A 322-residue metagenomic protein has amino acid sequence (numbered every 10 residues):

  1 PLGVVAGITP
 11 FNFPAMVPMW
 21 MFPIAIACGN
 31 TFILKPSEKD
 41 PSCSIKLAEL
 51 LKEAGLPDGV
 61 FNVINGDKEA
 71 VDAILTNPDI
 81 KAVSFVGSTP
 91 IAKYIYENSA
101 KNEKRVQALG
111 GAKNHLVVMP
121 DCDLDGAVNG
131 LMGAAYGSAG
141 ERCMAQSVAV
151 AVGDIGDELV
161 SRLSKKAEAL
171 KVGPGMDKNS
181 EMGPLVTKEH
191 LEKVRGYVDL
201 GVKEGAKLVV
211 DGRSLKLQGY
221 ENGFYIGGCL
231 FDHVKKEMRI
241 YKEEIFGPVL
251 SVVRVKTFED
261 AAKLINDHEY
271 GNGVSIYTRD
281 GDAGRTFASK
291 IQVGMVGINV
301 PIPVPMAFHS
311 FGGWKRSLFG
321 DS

Functional and structural regions predicted by a protein language model:
P1-G126, N179, V255, G320: Rossmann-like NAD(P) dinucleotide-binding subdomain of oxidoreductase/dehydrogenase enzymes
W20-F22, Y197, A283: Conserved sugar-transfer catalytic core signal across GT-A, GT-B, and GT-C glycosyltransferases
I24, A73-I74, G130, L200 (+1 more regions): Well-formed, non-transmembrane alpha-helical positions, independent of function
T31, R105, K207-L208, G271-G273: Residue-level detector of anion-binding/catalytic polar loops
P36-E38, N65, G87, A108-G110 (+4 more regions): Active-site proximal loops enriched in glycine and acidic residues that flank catalytic Cys/His/Asp and coordinate
I45, A73-I74, G130, L264 (+1 more regions): CheY-like receiver
G55, A82, P90-K235, E259 (+2 more regions): ALDH superfamily catalytic-core signature
I80, V117, K171-V172, M182 (+2 more regions): Conserved C-terminal structural/oligomerization subdomain of aldehyde/semialdehyde dehydrogenase
